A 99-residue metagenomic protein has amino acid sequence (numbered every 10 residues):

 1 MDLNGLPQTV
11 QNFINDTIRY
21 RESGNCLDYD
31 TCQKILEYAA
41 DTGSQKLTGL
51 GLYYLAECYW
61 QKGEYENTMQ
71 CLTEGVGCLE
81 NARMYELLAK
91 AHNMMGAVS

Functional and structural regions predicted by a protein language model:
M1-L3, R19: Short, low-complexity N-terminal regulatory "tails/caps" that precede and couple sensory modules
L3-V10, N25, Y29: Onset of an N-terminal alpha helix
N4-G5, G43, R83: Structural signature of alpha-solenoid helical repeat scaffolds
T9, F13-D16, T31-Y38: Charge-rich, solvent-exposed alpha-helical interaction surfaces
V10-G24, L50-G63, L87-S99: Tandem amphipathic alpha-helical repeat scaffolds
R21-K34, G63-E74: Helix-turn-helix repeat elements of alpha-solenoid scaffolds
Q33-A40, T73-M84: Amphipathic alpha-helical segments of tetratricopeptide repeats
